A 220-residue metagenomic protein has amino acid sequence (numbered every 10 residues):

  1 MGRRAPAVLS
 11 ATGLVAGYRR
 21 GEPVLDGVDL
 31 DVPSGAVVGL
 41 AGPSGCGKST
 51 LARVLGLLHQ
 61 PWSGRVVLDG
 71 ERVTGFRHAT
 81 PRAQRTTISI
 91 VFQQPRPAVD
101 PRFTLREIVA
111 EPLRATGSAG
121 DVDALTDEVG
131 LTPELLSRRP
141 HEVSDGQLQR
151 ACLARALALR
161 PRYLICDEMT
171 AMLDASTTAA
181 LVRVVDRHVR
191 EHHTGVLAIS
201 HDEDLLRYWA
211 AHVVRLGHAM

Functional and structural regions predicted by a protein language model:
R4-A11, V15-G27, R77-T80: A short, flexible loop at the N-terminus of ABC-type nucleotide-binding domains that lies
G56: Helix-to-loop junction immediately C-terminal to a conserved catalytic motif
G64-G75, H218: Conserved ABC transporter NBD signature motif
V73-S89, F103: ABC ATPase NBD coupling module
Q94, P101-G117: Q-loop/switch helix immediately C-terminal to the Walker
R139-V143, Q147: Conserved ABC ATPase signature
R160: Conserved catalytic motifs of ABC-family nucleotide-binding domains
